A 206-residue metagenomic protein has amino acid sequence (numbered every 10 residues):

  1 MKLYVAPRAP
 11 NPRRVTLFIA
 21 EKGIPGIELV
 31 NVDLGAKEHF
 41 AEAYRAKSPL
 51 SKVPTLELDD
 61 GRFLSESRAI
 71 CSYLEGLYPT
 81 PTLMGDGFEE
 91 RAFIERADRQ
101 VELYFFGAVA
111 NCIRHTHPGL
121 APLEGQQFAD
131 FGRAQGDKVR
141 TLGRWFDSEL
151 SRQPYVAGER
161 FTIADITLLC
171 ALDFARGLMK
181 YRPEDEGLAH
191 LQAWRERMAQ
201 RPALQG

Functional and structural regions predicted by a protein language model:
M1, Q205-G206: Generic structural signal for short, solvent-exposed loop/turn connectors between secondary structure elements
M1-A129, R133: GST-like domain detector, emphasizing the conserved glutathione-binding G-site in the N-terminal thioredoxin-like
R45, A92-E95, T167, Q192 (+1 more regions): Generic structural signal for individual residues within well-ordered alpha-helical segments across diverse proteins
L103-R197: GST-like fold's C-terminal all-alpha helical module
R201-P202: A late-sequence structural motif
